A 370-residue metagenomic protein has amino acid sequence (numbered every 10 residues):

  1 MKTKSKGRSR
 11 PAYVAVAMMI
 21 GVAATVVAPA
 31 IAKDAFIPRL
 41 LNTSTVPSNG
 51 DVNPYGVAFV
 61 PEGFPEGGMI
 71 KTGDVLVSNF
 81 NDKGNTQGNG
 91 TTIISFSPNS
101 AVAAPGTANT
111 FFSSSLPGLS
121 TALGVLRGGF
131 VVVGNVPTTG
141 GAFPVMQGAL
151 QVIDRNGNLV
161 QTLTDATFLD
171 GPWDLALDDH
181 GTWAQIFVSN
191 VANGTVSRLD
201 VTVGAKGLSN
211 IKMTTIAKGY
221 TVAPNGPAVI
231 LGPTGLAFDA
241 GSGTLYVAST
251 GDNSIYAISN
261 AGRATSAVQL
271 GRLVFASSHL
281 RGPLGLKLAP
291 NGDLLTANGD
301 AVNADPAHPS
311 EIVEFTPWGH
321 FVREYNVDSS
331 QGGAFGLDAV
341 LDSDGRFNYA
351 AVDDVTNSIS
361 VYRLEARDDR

Functional and structural regions predicted by a protein language model:
M1-S9: N-terminal secretory signal peptides that target proteins for export/translocation
A15-T25: Bacterial N-terminal signal peptides
V26-A32: Sec/Tat signal peptide C-region and signal peptidase I cleavage site
D34-G50, N99-S120, G128, Q151-G171 (+3 more regions): Surface-exposed loop and turn segments in beta-propeller and other repeat-based domains that flank or scaffold
V46-T72, G88-G90, F112-V131, V136-T139 (+7 more regions): Beta-rich, blade/repeat-based domains predominating in secreted/periplasmic proteins but also intracellular
F80-D82, N135-T138, V145, R155 (+11 more regions): Short loop/turn segments immediately following the C-termini of beta-strands
T91-I94, G148-Q151, G194-S197, N253-A257 (+3 more regions): A short loop-to-beta-strand structural motif that recurs across blades of beta-propeller domains
G333-R370: Blade-level signature of beta-propeller repeat domains, shared across WD40, Kelch, NHL, RCC1 and BNR/Asp-box propellers
